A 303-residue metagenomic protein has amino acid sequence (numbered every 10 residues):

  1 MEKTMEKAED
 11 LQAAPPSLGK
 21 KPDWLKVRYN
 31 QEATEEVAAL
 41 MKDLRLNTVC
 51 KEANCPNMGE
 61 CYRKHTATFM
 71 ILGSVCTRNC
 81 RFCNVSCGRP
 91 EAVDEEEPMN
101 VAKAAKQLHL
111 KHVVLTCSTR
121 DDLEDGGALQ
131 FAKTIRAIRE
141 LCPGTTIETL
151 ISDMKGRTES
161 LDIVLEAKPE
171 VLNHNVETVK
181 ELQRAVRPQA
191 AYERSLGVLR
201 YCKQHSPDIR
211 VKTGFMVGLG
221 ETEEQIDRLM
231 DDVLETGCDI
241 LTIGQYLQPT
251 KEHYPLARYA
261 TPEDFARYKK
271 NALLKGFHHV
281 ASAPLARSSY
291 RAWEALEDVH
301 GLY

Functional and structural regions predicted by a protein language model:
M1-T68, M99, K103, K133-G144 (+3 more regions): Auxiliary Fe-S-binding modules of radical SAM enzymes
V49-C61, L72-C87: Local cysteine-cluster metal-coordination motifs and their immediate loop/turn environment, predominantly Fe-S cluster
A67, R78, L172: Change "...and in nucleic-acid phosphodiester-cleaving endonucleases..." to "...and in nucleic-acid processing enzymes
I71-L72, T149, S282: Small/polar loops that bind or transfer phosphate-bearing groups
V75, N79, N84, H109 (+4 more regions): Conserved functional loop/turn residues at catalytic and ligand-binding sites
C76, T119-D122, M154, G220 (+1 more regions): Short, glycine/serine-rich, charged loops/turns that create anion-binding and catalytic segments at active sites
N79, L123, L182, K251 (+1 more regions): Glycine/Thr-rich phosphate-binding loops of Rossmann-like dinucleotide-binding domains
N84-V101, Q107-V198, K212, M216 (+1 more regions): Core AdoMet radical
